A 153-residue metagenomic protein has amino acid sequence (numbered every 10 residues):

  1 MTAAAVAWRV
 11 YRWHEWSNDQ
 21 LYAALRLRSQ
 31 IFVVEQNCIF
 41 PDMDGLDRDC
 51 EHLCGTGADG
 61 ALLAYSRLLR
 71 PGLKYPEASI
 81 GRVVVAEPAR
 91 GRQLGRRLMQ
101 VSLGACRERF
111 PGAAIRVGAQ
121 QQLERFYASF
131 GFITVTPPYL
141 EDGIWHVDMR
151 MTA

Functional and structural regions predicted by a protein language model:
T2-A61: Short amphipathic alpha-helix that is part of the acyltransferase structural core
M43-R48, G72, L140-E141: A short beta-turn/loop motif at secondary-structure boundaries
D49-L53, P76-A78, W145-M149: Short beta-strand micro-motifs in enzyme catalytic cores
C54, A61-P71, E77-V84: Conserved beta-strand in the GNAT
P71-I80, R90, R109-P111, E141-W145: A conserved beta-turn-beta hairpin within the catalytic core of GNAT-like acetyltransferases that forms part
V85, G91-G104: Conserved acetyl-CoA-binding loop-helix of GNAT-fold acetyltransferases
M99, C106-Q120: Conserved GNAT acetyl-CoA-binding A-motif
R116-G118, A128, I133-D148: Conserved catalytic-core motifs of GNAT/GCN5-like acyltransferases
